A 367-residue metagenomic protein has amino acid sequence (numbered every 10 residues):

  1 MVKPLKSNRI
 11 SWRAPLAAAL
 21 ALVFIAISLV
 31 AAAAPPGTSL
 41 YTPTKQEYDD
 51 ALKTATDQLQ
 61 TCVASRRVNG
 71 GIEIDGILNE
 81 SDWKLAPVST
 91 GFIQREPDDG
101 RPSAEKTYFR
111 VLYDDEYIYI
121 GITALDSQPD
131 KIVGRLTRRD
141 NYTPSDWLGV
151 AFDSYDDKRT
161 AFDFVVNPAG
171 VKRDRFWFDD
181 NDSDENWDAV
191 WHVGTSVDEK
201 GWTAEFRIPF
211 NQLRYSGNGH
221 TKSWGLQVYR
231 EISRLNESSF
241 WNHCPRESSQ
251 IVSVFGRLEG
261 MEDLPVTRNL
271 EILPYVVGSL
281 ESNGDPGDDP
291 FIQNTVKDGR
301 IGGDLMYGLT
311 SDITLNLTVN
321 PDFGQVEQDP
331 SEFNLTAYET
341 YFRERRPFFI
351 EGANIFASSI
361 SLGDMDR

Functional and structural regions predicted by a protein language model:
M1-R13: N-terminal secretory signal peptides that target proteins for export/translocation
W12, I27-A32: Serine/threonine-rich, low-complexity intrinsically disordered segments
A17-S28: Bacterial N-terminal signal peptides
A32-R367: Structural preference for beta-rich elements and adjacent junctions enriched in aromatics
